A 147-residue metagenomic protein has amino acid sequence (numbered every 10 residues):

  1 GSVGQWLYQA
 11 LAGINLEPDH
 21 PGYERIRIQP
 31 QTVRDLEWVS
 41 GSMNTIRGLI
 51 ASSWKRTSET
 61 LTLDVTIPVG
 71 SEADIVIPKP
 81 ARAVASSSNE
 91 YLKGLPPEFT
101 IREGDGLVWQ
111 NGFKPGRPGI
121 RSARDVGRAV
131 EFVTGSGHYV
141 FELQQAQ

Functional and structural regions predicted by a protein language model:
G1-Q147: Non-catalytic C-terminal accessory modules of carbohydrate-active enzymes
